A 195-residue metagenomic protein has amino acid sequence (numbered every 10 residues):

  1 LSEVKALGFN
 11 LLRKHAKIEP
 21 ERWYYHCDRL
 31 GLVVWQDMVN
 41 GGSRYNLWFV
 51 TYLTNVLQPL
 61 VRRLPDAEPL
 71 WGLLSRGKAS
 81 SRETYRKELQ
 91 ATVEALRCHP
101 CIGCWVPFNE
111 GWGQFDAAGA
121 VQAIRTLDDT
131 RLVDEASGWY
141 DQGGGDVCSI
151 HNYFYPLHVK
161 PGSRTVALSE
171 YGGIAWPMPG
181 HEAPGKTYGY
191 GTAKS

Functional and structural regions predicted by a protein language model:
L1-H15: An acidic-aromatic substrate-binding cleft motif
L11-S195: Substrate-binding/catalytic cleft of secreted carbohydrate-active enzymes, primarily glycoside hydrolases
